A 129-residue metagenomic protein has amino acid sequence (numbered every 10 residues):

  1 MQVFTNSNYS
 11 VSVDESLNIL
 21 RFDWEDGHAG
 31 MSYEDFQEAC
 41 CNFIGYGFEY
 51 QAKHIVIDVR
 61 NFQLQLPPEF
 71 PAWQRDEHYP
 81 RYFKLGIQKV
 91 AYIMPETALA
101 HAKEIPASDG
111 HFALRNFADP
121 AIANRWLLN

Functional and structural regions predicted by a protein language model:
M1-N129: Amphipathic, Lys/Arg-enriched alpha-helical "gate/interface" segment within cytosolic domains that mediates
